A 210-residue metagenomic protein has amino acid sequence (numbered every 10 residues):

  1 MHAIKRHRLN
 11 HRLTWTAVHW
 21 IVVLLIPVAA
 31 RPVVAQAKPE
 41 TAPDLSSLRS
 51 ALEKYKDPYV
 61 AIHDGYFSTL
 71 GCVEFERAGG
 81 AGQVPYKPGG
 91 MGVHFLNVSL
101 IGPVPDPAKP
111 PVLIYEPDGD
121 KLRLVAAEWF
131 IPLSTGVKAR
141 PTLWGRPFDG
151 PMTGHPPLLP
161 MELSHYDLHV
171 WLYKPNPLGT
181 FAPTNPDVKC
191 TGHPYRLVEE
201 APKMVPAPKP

Functional and structural regions predicted by a protein language model:
M1-W15: N-terminal secretory signal peptides that target proteins for export/translocation
H2, H19-W20, A37: Exposed, low-complexity/repetitive linear segments and helix-based recognition motifs, biased toward charged/polar
R8, R12, V23-L24, S47 (+1 more regions): Acidic/proline-rich low-complexity IDRs
T16-V28: Bacterial N-terminal signal peptides
R31-A35: Sec/Tat signal peptide C-region and signal peptidase I cleavage site
Q36-P210: Primary mode marks residue(s) on the alpha4-beta5-alpha5 output face of response regulator receiver
